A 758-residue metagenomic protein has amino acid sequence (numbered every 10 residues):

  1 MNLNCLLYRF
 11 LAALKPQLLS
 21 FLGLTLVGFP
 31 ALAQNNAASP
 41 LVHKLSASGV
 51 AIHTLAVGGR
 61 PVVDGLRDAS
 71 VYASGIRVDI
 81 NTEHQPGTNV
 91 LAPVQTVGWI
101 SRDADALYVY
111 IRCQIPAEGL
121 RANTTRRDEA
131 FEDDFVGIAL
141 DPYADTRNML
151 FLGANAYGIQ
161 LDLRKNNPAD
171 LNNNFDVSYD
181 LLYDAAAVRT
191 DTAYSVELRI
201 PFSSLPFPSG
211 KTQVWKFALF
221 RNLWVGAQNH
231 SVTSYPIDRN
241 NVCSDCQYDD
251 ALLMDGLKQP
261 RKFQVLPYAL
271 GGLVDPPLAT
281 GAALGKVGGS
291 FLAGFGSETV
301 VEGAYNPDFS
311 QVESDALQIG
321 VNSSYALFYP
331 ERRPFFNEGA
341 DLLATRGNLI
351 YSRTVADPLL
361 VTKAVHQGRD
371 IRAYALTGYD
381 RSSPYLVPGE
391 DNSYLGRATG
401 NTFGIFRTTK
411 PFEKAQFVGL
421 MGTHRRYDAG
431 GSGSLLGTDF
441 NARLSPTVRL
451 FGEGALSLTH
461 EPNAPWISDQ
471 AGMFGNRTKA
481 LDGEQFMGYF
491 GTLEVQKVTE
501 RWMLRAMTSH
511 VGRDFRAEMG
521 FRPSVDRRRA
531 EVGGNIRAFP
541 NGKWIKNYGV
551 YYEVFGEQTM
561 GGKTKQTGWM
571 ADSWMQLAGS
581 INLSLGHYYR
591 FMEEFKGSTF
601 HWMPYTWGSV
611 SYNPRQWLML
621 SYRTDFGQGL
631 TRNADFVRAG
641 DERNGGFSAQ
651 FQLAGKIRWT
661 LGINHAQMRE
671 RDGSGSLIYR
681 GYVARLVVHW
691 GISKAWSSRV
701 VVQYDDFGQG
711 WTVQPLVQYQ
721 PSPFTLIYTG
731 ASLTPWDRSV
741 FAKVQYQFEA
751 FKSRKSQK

Functional and structural regions predicted by a protein language model:
M1-L14: N-terminal secretory signal peptides that target proteins for export/translocation
G28-P30: N-terminal signal peptide c-region/cleavage motif recognized by signal peptidases
Q34-T409, G419, G430: Structural preference for beta-rich elements and adjacent junctions enriched in aromatics
G59, D105, T146, T192 (+13 more regions): Short coil turns and loop connectors of transmembrane beta-barrels in diderm outer membranes and organellar homologs
Y108, S195, F207, Q264 (+15 more regions): Membrane-spanning beta-strand positions in outer-membrane beta-barrel proteins
L198, L257, T280, V300 (+2 more regions): Catalytic-domain carbohydrate-binding cleft regions of carbohydrate-active enzymes
I237-K258, S383-L436, A442-R443, K497 (+4 more regions): Outer-membrane beta-barrel transmembrane domain signature of Gram-negative proteins, especially the mid-to-C-terminal
D357-L359, E453-K758: Exposed, low-structure sequence patches enriched in small/polar residues
